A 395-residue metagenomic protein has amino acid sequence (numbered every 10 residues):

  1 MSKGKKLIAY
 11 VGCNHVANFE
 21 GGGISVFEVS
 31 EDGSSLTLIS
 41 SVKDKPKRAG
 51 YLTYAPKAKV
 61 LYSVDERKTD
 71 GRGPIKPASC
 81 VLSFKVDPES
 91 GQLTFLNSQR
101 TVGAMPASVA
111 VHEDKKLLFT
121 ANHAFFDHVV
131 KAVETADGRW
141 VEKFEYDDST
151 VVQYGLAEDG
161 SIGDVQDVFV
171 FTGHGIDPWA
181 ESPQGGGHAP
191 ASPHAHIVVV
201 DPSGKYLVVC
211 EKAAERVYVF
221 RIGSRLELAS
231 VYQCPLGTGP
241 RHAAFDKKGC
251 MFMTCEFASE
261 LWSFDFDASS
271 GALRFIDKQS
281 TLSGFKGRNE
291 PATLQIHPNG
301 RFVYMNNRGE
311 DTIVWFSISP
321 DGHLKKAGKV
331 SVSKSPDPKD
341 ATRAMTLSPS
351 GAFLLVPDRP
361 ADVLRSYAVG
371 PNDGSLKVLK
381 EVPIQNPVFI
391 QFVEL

Functional and structural regions predicted by a protein language model:
M1-E31: An edge-strand/N-cap motif at the start of beta-rich repeat modules
V11-N18, V64-P77, T120-Y146: Short, conserved, GDST-rich strand-edge loop motifs in beta-rich repeat architectures
N14-V16, E66-K68, H123-F125, L156 (+6 more regions): Short loop/turn segments immediately following the C-termini of beta-strands
V26-S34, F84-G91, Q153-D164, F220-L226 (+3 more regions): Short loop/turn segments immediately following beta-strands, especially the blade-tip and inter-blade linker loops
L36-K43, L93-R100, I162-E181, L228-Y232 (+3 more regions): Beta-propeller fold detector
T37-K115, V332: Blade-loop segments of beta-propeller domains
P46-P56, V102-E113, A132-V133, W140-E145 (+5 more regions): Beta-rich, blade/repeat-based domains predominating in secreted/periplasmic proteins but also intracellular
